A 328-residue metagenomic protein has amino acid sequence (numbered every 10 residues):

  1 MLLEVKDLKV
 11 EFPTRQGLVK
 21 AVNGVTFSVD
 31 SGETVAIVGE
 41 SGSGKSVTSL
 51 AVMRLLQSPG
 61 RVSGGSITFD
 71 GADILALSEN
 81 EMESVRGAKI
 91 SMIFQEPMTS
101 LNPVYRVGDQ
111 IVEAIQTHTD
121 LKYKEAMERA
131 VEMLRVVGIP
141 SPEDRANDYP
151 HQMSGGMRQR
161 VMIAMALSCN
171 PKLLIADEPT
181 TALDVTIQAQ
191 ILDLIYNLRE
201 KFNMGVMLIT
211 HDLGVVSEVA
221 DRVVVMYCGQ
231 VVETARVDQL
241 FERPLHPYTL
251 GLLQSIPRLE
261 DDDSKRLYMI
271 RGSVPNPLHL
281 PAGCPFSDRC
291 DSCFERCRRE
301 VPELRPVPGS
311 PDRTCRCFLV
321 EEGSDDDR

Functional and structural regions predicted by a protein language model:
L2, E11-G24, L55-R61, S78-E81 (+3 more regions): A short, flexible loop at the N-terminus of ABC-type nucleotide-binding domains that lies
R54, I175-P179, L183, I187-K265: P-loop NTP-binding/switch modules centered on Walker-like glycine-rich loops
V62-D73: Conserved ABC transporter NBD signature motif
I74-S91, D109, T117, Q239-P244 (+1 more regions): ABC ATPase NBD coupling module
D120, K124-I139, A146-N147, E242 (+1 more regions): ABC ATPase nucleotide-binding domain helical subdomain, centered on the C-loop/LSGGQ "ABC signature"
P140-D144, T234-R328: Short catalytic/signature loops enriched in Gly
S168-K172: A short, proline-enriched helix->beta-strand linker immediately N-terminal to the Walker B motif in ABC-type P-loop
